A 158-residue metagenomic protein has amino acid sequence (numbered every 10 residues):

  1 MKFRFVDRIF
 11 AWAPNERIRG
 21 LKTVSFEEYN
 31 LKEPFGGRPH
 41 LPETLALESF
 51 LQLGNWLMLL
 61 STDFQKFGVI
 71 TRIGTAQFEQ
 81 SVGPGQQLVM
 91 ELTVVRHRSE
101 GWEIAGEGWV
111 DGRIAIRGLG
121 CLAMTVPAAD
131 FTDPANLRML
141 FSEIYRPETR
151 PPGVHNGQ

Functional and structural regions predicted by a protein language model:
M1-L41, G157-Q158: Catalytic strand-loop segment that frames the active site of acyl-thioester-processing enzymes
F3-F5, L88, W102: Hydrophobic core residues within well-ordered beta-strands of beta-rich domains
D7-F10, G74, E79, T93-V95 (+1 more regions): Conserved positions in beta-strands of structured domains
A11-E16, S81, R96-G101: Short, conserved beta-turn/loop elements at beta-strand boundaries and strand-helix junctions
F35-N55, I70: Compact, glycine-rich, soluble single-domain proteins
G54-V89, L119, A123-T125: Hydrophobic beta-strand-centered segment that forms part of the acyl-chain substrate-binding groove
P84, T93-Q158: HotDog/MaoC-like acyl-thioester-processing domains
